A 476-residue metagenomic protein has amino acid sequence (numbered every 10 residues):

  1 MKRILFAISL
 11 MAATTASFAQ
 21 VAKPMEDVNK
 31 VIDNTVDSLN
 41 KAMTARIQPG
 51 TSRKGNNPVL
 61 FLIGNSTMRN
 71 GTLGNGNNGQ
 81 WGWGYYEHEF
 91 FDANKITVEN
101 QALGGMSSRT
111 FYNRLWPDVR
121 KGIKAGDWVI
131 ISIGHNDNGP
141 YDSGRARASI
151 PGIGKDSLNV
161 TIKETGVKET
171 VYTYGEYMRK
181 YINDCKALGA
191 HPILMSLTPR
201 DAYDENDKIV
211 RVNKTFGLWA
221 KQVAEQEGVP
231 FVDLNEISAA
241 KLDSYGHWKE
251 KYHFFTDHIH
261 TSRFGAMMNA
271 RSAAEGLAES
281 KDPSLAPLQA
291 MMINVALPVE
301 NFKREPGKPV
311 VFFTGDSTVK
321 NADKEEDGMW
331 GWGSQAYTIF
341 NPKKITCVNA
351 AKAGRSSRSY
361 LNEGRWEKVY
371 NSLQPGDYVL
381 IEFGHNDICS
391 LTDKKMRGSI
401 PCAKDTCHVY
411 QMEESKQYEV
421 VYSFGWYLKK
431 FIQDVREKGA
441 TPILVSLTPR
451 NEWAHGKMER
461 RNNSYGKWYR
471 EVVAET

Functional and structural regions predicted by a protein language model:
M1-P24: Bacterial Sec-dependent N-terminal signal peptides
K23-A102, P117-V129, R147-P151, P298-K352 (+2 more regions): Serine-esterase "nucleophile elbow" of acetyl-processing enzymes
K23-M43, N56, H247-V310: Conserved catalytic region of serine esterases and O-acyltransferases that act on ester linkages in lipids
M68, L103-S108, N136, V319 (+2 more regions): Short active-site-proximal "capping" loops at secondary-structure junctions
N70, S108, A202, A239-K241 (+3 more regions): Generic structural signal for helix capping and beta-alpha/helix-loop junctions
T72-G76, E205-R211, D323-D327, Y360-L361 (+1 more regions): Short, solvent-exposed loop/turn segments at secondary-structure boundaries
S107-D118, S357-K368: N-terminal post-signal-peptidase region of extra-cytosolic proteins
P117-R263, M267, S272-Q289, K368-T476: Alpha-helical cap/lid subdomain in secreted, periplasmic, or secretory-pathway luminal O-acyl-processing enzymes
